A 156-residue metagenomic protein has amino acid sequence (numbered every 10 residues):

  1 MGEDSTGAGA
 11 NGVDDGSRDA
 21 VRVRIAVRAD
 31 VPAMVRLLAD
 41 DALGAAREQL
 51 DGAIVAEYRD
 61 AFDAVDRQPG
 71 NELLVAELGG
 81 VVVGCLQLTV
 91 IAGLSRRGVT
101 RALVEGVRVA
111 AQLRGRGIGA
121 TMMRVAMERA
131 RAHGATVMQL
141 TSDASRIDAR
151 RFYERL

Functional and structural regions predicted by a protein language model:
E3, N11, G16, I25-V99 (+4 more regions): Acetyl-CoA-dependent GNAT
A110-Q112, R116: Active-site acidic-Proline motif in GNAT/NAT acetyltransferases
R116, A120, R124: Residues forming the Rossmann-fold NAD(P)(H) cofactor-binding site
M123, A130-S142: Conserved GNAT acetyl-CoA-binding A-motif
M123, R146-A149: Short glycine/proline-centered loop/turn elements that form peptide/ligand docking sites
Y153: Conserved active-site tyrosine of GNAT-family acetyltransferases
